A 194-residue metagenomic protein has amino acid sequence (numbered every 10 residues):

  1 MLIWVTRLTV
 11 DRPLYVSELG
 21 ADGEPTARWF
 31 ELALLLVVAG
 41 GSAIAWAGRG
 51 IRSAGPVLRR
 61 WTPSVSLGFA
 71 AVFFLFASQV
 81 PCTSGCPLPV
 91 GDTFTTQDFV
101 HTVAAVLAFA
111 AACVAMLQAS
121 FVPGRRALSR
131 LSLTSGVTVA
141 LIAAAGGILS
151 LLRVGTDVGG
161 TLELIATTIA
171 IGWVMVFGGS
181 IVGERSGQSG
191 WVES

Functional and structural regions predicted by a protein language model:
M1-Y15, L19, G23-S186, W191-V192: Hydrophobic, aromatic-enriched alpha-helical segments typical of multi-pass transmembrane helices
